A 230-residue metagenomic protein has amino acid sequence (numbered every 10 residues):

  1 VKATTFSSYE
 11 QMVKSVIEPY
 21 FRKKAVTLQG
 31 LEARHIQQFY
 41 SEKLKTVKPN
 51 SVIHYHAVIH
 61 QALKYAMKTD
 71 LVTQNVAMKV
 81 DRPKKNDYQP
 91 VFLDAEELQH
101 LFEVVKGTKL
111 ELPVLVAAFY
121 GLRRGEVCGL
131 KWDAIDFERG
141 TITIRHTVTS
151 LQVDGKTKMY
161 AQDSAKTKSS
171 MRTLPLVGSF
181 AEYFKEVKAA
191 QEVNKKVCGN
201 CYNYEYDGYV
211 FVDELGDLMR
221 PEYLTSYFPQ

Functional and structural regions predicted by a protein language model:
V1-L71, D87, L218-L224: N-terminal core-binding DNA-recognition domain of tyrosine site-specific recombinases/integrases
T4, T141-T143, Q152-V153, Q162-E186 (+1 more regions): C-terminal catalytic core of Y-nucleophile DNA break-rejoin enzymes
Q11-S15, Q38, A57, Q61 (+6 more regions): Generic recognition of well-ordered alpha-helical segments within structured catalytic/regulatory domains
I17, I36, I59-A62, D70 (+9 more regions): Conserved hydrophobic/aromatic pocket- or pore-lining residues that grip, position, or stack substrates in active sites
R22-V26, K68-N75, D136, A190-K196: Surface-exposed helix-capping loop/turn segments at secondary-structure junctions
T46, Q99, E103-L110, Y120 (+3 more regions): Short, basic (Lys/Arg/His-rich) helix/loop patches that form interaction surfaces in the mid-to-C-terminal regions
P49, I53, K68-W132, F137-E138 (+5 more regions): Basic, Lys/Arg- and aromatic-enriched nucleic-acid-binding interface segment
G140-A161, V193-C198: Mobile, glycine-enriched helix-loop/loop "lid" segments at the mouths of ligand-binding/catalytic clefts that gate
